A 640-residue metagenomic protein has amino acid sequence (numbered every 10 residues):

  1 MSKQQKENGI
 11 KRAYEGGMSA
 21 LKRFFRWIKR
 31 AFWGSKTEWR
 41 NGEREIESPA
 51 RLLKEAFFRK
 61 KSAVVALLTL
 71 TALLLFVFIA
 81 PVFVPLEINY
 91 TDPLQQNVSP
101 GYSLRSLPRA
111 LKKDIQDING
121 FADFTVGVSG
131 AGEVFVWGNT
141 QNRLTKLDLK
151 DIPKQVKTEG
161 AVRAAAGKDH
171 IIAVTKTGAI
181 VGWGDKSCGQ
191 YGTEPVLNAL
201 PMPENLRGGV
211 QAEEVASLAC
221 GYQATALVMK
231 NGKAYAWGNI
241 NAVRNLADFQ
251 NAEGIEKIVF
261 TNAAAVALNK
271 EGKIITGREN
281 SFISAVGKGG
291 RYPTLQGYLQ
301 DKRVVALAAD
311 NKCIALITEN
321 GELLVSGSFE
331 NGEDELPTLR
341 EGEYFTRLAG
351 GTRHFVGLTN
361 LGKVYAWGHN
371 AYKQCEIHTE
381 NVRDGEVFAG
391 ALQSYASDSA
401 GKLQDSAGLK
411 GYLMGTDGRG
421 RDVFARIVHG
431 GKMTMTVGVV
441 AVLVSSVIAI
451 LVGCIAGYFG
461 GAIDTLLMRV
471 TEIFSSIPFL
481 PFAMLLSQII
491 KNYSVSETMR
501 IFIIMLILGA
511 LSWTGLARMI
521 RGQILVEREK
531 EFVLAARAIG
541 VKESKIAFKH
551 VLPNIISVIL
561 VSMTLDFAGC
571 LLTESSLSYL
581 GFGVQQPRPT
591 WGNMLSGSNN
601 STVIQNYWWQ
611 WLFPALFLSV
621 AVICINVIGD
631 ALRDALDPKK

Functional and structural regions predicted by a protein language model:
M1-V65, Q116, A631-K640: Transmembrane alpha-helical segments of polytopic membrane transport and secretion proteins
K54-F58, L86-D117, F121, E386 (+2 more regions): Periplasmic/extracellular loop-to-transmembrane helix junction in inner-membrane transport proteins
F76-Y90: Transmembrane helices with small-residue packing motifs
L107, F135-Q155, G184-Q211, Y235-G254 (+6 more regions): Short glycine/serine- and acidic-residue-enriched loop/turn motifs that recur at repeat junctions
I115-D117, G160-R163, E214-S217, G254-N262 (+4 more regions): Repeated scaffold domains used in trafficking and secretory/extracellular systems, primarily beta-propellers
A122-D123, G132, K168-D169, G178 (+10 more regions): Short coil/turn segments that connect the beta-strands within blades of beta-propeller domains
F124-G127, V136, H170-A173, G182 (+9 more regions): Conserved core positions of repeat-based scaffolds
R419-K640: Alpha-helical transmembrane segments of integral membrane proteins, especially multi-pass inner/plasma-membrane
